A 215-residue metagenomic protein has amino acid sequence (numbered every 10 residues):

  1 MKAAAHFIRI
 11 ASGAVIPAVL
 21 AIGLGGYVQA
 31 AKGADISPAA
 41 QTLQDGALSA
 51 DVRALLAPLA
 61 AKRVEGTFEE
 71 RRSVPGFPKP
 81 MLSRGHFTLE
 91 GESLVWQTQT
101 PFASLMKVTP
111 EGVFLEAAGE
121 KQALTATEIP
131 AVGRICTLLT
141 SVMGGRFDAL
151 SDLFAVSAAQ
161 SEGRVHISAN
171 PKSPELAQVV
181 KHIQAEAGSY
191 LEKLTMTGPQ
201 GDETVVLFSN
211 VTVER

Functional and structural regions predicted by a protein language model:
M1-R9: N-terminal secretory signal peptides that target proteins for export/translocation
A11-G26: Bacterial N-terminal signal peptides
Q29-T67, S73-P80, R215: N-terminal leader/targeting segments and the immediate start of mature chains
V64-E70, S83-F87, E92-W96, L194: One face of beta-strands
K79-H86, D202: Amphipathic hydrophobic-ligand
H86-T137, T204: An acidic-aromatic
G119, L124-V165: Flexible, surface-exposed loop/linker segments and immediately adjacent secondary-structure boundaries
F147-L153, Q160-R215: Gly/Pro-enriched, hydrophobic low-complexity segments that function as extracytoplasmic propeptides/linkers
